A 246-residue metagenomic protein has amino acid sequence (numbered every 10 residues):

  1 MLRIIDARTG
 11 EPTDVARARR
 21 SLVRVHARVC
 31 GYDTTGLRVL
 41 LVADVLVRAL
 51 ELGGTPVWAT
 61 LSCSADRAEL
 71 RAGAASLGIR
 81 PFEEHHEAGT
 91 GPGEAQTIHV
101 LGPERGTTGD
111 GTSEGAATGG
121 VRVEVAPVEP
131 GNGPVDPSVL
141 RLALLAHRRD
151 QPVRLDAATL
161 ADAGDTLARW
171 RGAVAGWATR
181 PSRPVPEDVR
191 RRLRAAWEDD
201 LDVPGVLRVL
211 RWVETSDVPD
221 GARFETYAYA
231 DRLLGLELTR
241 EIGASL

Functional and structural regions predicted by a protein language model:
M1-P134: N-terminal Rossmann-like or analogous alpha/beta NTP/dinucleotide-binding catalytic cores that position adenine
T35, E129-V139, A157-T159, A196-P204 (+1 more regions): Structural motif
V42, V135-A143, D162, T166 (+3 more regions): Residue-level detector of well-ordered alpha-helical segments, enriched for hydrophobic/aromatic packing positions
D44, R48, T108, A168 (+5 more regions): A broad, structural surface signal
E51-P56, R148-D156, S216-A222: Short helix-capping/linker segments at secondary-structure and domain boundaries
A68-G73, D165-A173, D231-R240: Short, mixed-charge aromatic SLiMs
E84-R190: Catalytic adenosine-cofactor/nucleotide-binding cores of aminoacyl-tRNA synthetases and other
A195-L246: Helix-rich, typically C-terminal accessory recognition domains appended to large enzymatic cores
